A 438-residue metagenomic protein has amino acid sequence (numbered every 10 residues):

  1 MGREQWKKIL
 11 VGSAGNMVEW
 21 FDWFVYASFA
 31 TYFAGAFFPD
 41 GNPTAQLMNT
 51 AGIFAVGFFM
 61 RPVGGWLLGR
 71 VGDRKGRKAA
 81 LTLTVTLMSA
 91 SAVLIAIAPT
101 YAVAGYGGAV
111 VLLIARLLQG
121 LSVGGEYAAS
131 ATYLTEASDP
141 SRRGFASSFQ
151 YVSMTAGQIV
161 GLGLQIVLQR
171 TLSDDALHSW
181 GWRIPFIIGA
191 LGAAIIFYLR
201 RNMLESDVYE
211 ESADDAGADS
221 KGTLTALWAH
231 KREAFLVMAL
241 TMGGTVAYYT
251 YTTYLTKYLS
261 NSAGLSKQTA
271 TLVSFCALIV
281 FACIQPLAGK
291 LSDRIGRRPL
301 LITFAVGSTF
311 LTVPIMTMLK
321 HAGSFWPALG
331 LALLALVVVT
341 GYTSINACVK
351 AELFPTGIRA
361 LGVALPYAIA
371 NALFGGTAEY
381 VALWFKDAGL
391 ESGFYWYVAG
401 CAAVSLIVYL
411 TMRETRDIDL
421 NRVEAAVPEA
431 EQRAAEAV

Functional and structural regions predicted by a protein language model:
A27, K231-V280, F374-E379: Extracytoplasmic gate region of multi-pass secondary transporters
A30-P62, V110: Extracellular/periplasmic helix-loop-helix junction of adjacent transmembrane segments in MFS-like secondary
A51-R70, S89-S91, F275-A288: Central cavity-lining transmembrane alpha-helices of secondary-active solute carriers, predominantly the Major
R74-V85, R294-A305: Cytoplasmic membrane-interface "Motif A"-like loop-to-helix N-cap segments of 12-TM Major Facilitator Superfamily
T86-G105, V306-A322: C-terminal ends and interior cores of transmembrane alpha-helices in multi-pass membrane transporters/permeases
F145-Q169, P366-A378: Glycine-rich segments within core transmembrane alpha-helices of 12-TM secondary carriers
I196-M203, V349, G400-A426: Multi-pass alpha-helical transporter architecture, strongest for 12-TM Major Facilitator/SLC carriers used
R298-I345: C-terminal transmembrane helical hairpin of 12-TM major facilitator-type secondary transporters
